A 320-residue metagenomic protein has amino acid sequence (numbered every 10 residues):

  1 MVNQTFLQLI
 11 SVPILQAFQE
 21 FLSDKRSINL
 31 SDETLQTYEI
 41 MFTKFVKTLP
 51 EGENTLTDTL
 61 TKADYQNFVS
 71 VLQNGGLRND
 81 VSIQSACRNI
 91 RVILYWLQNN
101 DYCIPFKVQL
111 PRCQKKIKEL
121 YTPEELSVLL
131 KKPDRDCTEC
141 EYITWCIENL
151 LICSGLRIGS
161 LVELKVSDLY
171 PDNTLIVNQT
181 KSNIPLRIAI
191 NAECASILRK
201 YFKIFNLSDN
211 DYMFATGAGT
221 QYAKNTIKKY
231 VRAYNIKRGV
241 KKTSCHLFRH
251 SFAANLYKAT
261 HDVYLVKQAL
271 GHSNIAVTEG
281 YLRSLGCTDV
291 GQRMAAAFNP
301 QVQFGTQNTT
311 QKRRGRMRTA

Functional and structural regions predicted by a protein language model:
M1-F6, A296-A320: C-terminal secondary-structure termini that scaffold catalytic or DNA-interacting sites
V2-Q4, Q19-I117, R135: N-terminal core-binding DNA-recognition domain of tyrosine recombinases/integrases
Q66-N67, Y102-K131, N178-K181, G217-T220: Flexible interdomain linker/hinge and immediately adjacent N-terminus of the catalytic tyrosine-recombinase domain
L120, Q179-K181, L270, I275-A295: Catalytic-site neighborhood detector that most strongly recognizes the C-terminal catalytic loop/helix of tyrosine
V128-I158: Basic, Lys/Arg- and aromatic-enriched nucleic-acid-binding interface segment
R135-E139, I188, D209, K228-Q268: Short, basic (Lys/Arg/His-rich) helix/loop patches that form interaction surfaces in the mid-to-C-terminal regions
S154, E163-S196, K200: Conserved tyrosine-mediated DNA breakage-rejoining catalytic core shared by Y-recombinases
N191-V240: Active-site/catalytic core of tyrosine-dependent DNA strand-transfer enzymes
